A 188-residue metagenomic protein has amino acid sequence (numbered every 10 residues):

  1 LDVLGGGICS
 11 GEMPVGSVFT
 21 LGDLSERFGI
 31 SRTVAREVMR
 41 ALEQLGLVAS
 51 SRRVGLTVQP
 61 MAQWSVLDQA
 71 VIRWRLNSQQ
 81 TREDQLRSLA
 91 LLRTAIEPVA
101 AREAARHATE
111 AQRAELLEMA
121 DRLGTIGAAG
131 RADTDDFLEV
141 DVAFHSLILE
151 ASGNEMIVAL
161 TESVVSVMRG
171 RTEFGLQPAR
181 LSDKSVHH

Functional and structural regions predicted by a protein language model:
L1-A95, R102, R106: Short linear motifs at protein or domain termini
G16-S17, S51, V158-T161, Q177: Short, hydrophobic secondary-structure boundary micro-motifs
L21, S78-E83, I126-G130, F174-P178: A short, mixed-charge helix-start or loop-turn motif at secondary-structure junctions
L89-F174: Conserved amphipathic alpha-helical segments that form helical-bundle/coiled-coil interaction surfaces
L176-H188: Short, intrinsically disordered, charge-balanced linker/junction segments flanking boundaries in proteins
